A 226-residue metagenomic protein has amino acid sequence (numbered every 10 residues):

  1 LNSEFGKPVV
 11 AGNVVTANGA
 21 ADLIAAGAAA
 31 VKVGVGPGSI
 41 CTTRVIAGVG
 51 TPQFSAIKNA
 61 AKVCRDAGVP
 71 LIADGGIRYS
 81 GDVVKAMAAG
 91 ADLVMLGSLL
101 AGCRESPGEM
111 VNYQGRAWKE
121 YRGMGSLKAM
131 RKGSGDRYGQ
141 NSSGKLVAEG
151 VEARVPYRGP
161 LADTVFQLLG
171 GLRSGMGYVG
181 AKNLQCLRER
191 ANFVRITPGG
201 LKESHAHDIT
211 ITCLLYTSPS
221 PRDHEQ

Functional and structural regions predicted by a protein language model:
L1-L71, S80-L93, S98, E105: Alpha/beta enzyme core
V9-N13, I46-G50, A73-G76, R154-A162 (+1 more regions): Hydrophobic alpha-helical scaffolding
A17-N18, D74-V83, L184-V194: A glycine-rich phosphate-binding loop feature that marks nucleotide/adenosyl-phosphate handling sites
P70, A86-D92, L96-L169, A181: Gly/Ser/Thr/Ala-enriched C-terminal appendages of enzymes
L169-I196: Amphipathic alpha-helical packing elements
L201-T210: Long, charged amphipathic helices and adjacent flexible linkers at domain junctions
Y216-D223: Conserved small/polar residues in nucleotide/adenosyl-binding loops
Q226: Cationic, low-complexity basic patches in intrinsically disordered or flexible, solvent-exposed regions
